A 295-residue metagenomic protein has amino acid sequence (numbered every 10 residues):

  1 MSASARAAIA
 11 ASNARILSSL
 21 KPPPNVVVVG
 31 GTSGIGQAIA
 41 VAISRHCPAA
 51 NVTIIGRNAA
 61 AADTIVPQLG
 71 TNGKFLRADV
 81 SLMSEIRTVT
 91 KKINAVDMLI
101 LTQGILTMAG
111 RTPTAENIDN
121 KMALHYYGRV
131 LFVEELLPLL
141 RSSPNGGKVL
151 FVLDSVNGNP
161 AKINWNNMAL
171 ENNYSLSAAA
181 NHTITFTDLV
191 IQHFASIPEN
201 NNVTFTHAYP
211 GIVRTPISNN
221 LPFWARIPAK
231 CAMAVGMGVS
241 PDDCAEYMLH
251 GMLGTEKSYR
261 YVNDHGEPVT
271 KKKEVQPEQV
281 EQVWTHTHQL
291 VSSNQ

Functional and structural regions predicted by a protein language model:
S2-A78, T88, K92, D97 (+1 more regions): NAD(P)H-dependent oxidoreductase Rossmann-fold/reductase module
G30, Q103, H125: Glycine-rich, N-terminal phosphate-binding loop of Rossmann-like dinucleotide-binding domains
S81, N120-G128, H182: Glycine-rich NAD(P)-binding loop of the Rossmann-fold in SDR/ketoreductase-type enzymes
I100-A109: Conserved NAD(P)H cofactor-binding loop of Rossmann-fold oxidoreductase domains
L106, N157, G211-R214: Conserved sequence/active-site signature of Rossmann-fold short-chain dehydrogenase/reductase
A109-H125: Short alpha-helical oligomerization interface
L124-P144, Q192-S196: Amphipathic alpha-helical dimer-interface segment in Rossmann-like NAD(P)H-dependent oxidoreductases
L140-I163, N200-V203: Active-site loop of short-chain dehydrogenase/reductase
